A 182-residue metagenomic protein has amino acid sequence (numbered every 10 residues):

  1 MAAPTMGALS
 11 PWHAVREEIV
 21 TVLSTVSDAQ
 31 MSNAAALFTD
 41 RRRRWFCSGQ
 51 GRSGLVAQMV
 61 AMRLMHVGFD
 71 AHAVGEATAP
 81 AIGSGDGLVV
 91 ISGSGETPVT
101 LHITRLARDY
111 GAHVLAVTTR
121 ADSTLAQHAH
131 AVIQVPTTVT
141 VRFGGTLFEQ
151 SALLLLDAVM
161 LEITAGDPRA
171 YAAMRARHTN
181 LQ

Functional and structural regions predicted by a protein language model:
M1-S24: Generic N-terminal amphipathic, Lys/Arg-enriched alpha-helix
T5, D28-M31, G145, E149: Amphipathic, non-membrane alpha-helical segments in soluble helical-bundle scaffolds
S24-R41: A short, well-structured juxtamembrane/interface segment
R43-L154, M160-A165: Glycine-rich phosphate-binding loops that contact phosphosugars or nucleotide phosphates
T124-Q127, I163-Q182: Internal, active-site/partner-interface "lid" segment
